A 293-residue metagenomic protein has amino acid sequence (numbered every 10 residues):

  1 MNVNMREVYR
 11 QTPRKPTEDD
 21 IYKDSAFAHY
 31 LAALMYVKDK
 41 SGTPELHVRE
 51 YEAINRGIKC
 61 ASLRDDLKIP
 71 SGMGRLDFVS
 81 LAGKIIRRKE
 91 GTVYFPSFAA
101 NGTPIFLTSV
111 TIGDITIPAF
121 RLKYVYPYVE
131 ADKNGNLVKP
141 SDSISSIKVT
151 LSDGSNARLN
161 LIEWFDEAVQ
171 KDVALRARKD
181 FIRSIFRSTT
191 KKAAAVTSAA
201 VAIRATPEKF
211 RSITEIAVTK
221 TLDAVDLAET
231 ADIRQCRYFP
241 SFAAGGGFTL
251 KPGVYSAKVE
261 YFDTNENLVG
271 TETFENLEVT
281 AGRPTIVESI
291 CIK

Functional and structural regions predicted by a protein language model:
M1, T43-I58: Alpha-helical repeat scaffolds
N2-D19: Acidic, Ser/Thr- and Gly/Pro-rich intrinsically disordered linkers and low-complexity segments that flank or connect
D24-K38, G74-L76, L81: "A position-specific structural signal for the A-helix of alpha-solenoid helical repeats
I115-A199: Add "or lipid-surface remodeling" -> "...that mediate pore formation, membrane permeabilization, membrane fusion
K171, E275-K293: Extracellular beta-sheet/turn segments enriched in Thr/Pro/Gly and aliphatic residues
V196-A281: Extended, well-structured beta-strand/loop surface patches that form recognition or cofactor-anchoring regions within
